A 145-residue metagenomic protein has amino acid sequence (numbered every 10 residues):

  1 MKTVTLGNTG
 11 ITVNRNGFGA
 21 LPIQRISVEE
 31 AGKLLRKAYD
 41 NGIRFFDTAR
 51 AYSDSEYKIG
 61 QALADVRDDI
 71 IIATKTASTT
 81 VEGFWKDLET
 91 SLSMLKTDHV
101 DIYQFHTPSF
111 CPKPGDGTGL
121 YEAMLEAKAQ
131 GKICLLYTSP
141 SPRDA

Functional and structural regions predicted by a protein language model:
M1-I70, A123, A129: N-terminal binding-site loop/beta-alpha segment at the start of enzyme catalytic domains that lines or forms
N14-F18, I72-T74, Y103-F105, L136: Hydrophobic faces of well-ordered beta-strands that scaffold small-molecule active sites in alpha/beta enzyme cores
S27-K37, E82-M94: Short, acidic/polar
S55-Y57, P112-T118: Active-site-adjacent beta->alpha loops and helix N-cap segments on the catalytic face of soluble alpha/beta enzymes
D87, D116-E122: Charged helix-capping and loop-helix junction motifs
L95-C111: Active-site groove signature of glycoside hydrolases
Y137-A145: Single conserved hydrophobic/aromatic residue that forms the stacking wall/gate of nucleotide- or nucleobase-binding
